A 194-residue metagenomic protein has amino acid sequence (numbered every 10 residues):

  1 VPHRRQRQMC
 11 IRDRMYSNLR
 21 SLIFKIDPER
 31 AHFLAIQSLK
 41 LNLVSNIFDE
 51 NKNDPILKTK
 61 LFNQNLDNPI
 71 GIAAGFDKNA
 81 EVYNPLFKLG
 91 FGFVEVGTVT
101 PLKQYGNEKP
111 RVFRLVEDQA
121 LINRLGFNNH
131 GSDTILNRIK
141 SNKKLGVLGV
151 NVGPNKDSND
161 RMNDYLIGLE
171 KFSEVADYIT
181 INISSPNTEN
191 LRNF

Functional and structural regions predicted by a protein language model:
V1-D13: Single conserved hydrophobic/aromatic residue that forms the stacking wall/gate of nucleotide- or nucleobase-binding
Y16-T59, N123-N128: An N-cap/entry alpha-helix motif that binds or orients negatively charged groups
L43-E81: Active-site-flanking structural segment that lines cofactor/substrate pockets
L66, A74-F76, G126-F194: Conserved alpha/beta-domain cores
L66, G75, V82-L102: Active-site cofactor/substrate anionic-group-binding motifs, chiefly glycine- and Lys/Arg-rich phosphate-binding loops
E95-N107, S173-S184: Non-cysteine beta-strand/loop elements that form the S-adenosyl-L-methionine
G97-V147: A gly/proline- and charged-residue-enriched helix-loop-helix capping module
